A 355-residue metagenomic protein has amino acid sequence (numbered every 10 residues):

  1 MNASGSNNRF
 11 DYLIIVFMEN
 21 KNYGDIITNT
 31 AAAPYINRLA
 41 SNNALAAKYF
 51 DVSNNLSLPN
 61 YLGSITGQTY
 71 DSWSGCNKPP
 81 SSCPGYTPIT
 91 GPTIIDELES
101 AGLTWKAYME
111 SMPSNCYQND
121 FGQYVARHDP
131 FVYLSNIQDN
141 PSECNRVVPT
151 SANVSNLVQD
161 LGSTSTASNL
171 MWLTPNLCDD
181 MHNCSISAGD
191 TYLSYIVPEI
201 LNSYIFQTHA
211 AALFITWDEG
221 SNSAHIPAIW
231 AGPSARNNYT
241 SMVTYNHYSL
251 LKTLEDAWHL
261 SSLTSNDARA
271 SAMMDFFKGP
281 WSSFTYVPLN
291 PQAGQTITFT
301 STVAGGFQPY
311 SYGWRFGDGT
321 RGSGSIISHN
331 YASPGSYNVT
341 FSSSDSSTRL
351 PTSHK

Functional and structural regions predicted by a protein language model:
M1, G279-K355: Extracellular/lumenal mature domains of secreted and surface-exposed proteins
N2-S282: N-terminal pro-sequences and low-complexity stem/linker regions of secreted or lumenal proteins
